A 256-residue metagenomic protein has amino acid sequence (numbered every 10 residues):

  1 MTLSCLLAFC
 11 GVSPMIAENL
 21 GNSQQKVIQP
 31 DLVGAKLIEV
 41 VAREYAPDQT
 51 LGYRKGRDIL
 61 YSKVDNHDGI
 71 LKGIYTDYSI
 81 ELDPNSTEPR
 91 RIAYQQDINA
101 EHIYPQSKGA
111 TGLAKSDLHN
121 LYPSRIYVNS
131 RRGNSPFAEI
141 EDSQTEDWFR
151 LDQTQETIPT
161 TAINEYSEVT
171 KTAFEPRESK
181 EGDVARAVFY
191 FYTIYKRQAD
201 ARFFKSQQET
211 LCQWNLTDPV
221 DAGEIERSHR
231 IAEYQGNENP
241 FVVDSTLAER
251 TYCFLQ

Functional and structural regions predicted by a protein language model:
T2-G11: Bacterial N-terminal signal peptides
F9, D65-N66, I92, E233: A generic structural signal for short, solvent-exposed coil/turn residues that cap or connect secondary-structure
G11, G21, G34, G52 (+8 more regions): Residue-identity detector for glycine
P14-S79, L247-Q256: N-terminal module-boundary/linker segments of secreted carbohydrate-active enzymes
D31-G34, I80-P89, A201: A broad, low-specificity signal for short, low-complexity segments enriched in glycine/proline and polar/charged
G73-T87, S107-G112: Catalytic cores of extracellular degradative/oxidative enzymes
R90-N99, I103-Q256: Domain-level detector of nuclease and nuclease-like folds in predominantly extracellular/periplasmic contexts
